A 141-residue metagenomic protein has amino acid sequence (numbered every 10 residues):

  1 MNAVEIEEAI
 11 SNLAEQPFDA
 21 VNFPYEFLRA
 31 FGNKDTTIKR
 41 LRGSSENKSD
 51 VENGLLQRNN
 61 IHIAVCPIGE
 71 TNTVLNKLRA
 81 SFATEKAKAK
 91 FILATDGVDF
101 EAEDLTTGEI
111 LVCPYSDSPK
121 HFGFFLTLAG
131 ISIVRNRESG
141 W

Functional and structural regions predicted by a protein language model:
M1-I61, V65-W141: Short, basic/polar, glycine-containing "phosphate-handling" surface segments that engage DNA
